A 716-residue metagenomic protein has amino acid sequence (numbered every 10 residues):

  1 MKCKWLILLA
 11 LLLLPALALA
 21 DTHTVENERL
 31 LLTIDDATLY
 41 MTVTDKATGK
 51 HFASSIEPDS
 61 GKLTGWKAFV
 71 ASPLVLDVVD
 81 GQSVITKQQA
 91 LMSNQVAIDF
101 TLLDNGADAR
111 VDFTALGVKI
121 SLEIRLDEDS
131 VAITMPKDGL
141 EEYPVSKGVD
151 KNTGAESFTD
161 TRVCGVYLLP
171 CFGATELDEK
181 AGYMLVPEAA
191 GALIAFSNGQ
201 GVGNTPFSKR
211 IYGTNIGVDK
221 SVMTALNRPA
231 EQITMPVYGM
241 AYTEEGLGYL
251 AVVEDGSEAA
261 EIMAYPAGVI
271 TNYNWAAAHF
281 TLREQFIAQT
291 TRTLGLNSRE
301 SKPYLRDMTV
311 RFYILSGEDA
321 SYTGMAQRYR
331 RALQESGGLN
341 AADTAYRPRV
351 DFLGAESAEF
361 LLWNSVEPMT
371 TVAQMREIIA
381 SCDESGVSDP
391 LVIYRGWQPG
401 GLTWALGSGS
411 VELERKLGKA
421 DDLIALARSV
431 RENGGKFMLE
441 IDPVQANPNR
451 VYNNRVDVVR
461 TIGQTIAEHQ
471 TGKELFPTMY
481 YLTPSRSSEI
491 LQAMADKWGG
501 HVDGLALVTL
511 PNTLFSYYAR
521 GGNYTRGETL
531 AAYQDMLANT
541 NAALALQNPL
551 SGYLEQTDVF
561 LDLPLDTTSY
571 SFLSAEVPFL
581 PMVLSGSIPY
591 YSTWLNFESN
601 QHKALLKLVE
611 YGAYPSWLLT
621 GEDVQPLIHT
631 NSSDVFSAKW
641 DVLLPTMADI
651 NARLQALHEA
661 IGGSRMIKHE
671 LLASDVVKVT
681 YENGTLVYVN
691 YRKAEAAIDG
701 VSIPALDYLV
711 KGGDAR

Functional and structural regions predicted by a protein language model:
M1-W5: Positively charged n-region of N-terminal signal peptides that target proteins for export
I7-A16: Bacterial N-terminal signal peptides
L17-D21: Sec-dependent signal peptide cleavage junction
V25-P390: Carbohydrate-recognition beta-sandwich/jelly-roll modules in extracellular/periplasmic carbohydrate-active proteins
R29, D36, K137, P170 (+4 more regions): Glycine-rich, histidine-containing beta strand-loop boundary motifs that form or position
I34-K46, E231-Y238, T243-A276, P443-V502 (+1 more regions): Active-site-proximal substrate-binding groove within the catalytic cores of carbohydrate-active enzymes
D343-R428, N433-E489: Aromatic-lined carbohydrate-binding/catalytic grooves of carbohydrate-active enzymes
D389-L391, K436-M438, D503-A506, A543-A545: Structural preference for beta-strand elements that scaffold enzyme active sites
